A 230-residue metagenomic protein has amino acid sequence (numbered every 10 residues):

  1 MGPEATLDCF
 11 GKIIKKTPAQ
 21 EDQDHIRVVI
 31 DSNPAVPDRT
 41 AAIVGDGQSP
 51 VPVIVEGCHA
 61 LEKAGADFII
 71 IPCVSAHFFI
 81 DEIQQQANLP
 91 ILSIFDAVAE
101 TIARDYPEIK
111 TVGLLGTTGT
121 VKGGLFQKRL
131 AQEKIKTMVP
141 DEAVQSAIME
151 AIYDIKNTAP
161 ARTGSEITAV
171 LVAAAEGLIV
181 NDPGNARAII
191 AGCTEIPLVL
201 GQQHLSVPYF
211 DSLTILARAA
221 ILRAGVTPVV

Functional and structural regions predicted by a protein language model:
M1-V230: Non-catalytic structural scaffold of enzyme domains
